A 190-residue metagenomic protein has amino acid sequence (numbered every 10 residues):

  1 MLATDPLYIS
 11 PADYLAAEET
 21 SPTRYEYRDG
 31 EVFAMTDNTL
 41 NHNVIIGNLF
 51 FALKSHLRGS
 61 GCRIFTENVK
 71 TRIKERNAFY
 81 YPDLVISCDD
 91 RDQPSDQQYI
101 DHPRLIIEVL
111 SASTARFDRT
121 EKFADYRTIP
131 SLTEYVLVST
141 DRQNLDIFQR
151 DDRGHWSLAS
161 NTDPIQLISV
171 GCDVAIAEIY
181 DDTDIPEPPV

Functional and structural regions predicted by a protein language model:
M1-V190: Gly/Pro/Ser/Thr-rich low-complexity, intrinsically disordered segments predominantly at protein N-termini
